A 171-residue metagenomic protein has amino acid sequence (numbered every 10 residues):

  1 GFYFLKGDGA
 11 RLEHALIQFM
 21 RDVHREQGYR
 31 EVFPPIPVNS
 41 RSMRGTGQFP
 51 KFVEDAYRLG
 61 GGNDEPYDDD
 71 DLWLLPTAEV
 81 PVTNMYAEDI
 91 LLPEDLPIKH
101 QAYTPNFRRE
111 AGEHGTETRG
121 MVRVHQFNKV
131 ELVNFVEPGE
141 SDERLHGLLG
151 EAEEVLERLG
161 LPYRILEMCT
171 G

Functional and structural regions predicted by a protein language model:
G1-G171: TRNA-recognition modules of translation machinery and tRNA-sensing kinases, especially anticodon-binding
